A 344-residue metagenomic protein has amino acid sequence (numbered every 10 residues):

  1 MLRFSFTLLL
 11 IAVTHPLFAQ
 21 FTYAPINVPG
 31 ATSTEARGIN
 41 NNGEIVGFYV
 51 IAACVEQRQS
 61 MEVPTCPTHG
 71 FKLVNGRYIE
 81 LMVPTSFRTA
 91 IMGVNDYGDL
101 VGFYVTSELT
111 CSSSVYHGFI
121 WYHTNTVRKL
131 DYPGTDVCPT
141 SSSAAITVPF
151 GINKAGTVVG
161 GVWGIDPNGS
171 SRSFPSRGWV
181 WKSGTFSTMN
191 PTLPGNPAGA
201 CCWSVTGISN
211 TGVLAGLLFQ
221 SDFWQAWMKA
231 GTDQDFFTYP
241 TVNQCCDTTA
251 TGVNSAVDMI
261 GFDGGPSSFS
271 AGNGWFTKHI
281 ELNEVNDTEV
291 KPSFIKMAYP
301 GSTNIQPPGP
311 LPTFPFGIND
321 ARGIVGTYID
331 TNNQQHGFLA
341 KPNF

Functional and structural regions predicted by a protein language model:
M1-F6: Bacterial N-terminal signal peptides that target proteins for export
T7, L17-F18: Cleavable N-terminal signal peptides
A19-F344: Residue-level hotspots at or immediately adjacent to binding/recognition sites across diverse folds
